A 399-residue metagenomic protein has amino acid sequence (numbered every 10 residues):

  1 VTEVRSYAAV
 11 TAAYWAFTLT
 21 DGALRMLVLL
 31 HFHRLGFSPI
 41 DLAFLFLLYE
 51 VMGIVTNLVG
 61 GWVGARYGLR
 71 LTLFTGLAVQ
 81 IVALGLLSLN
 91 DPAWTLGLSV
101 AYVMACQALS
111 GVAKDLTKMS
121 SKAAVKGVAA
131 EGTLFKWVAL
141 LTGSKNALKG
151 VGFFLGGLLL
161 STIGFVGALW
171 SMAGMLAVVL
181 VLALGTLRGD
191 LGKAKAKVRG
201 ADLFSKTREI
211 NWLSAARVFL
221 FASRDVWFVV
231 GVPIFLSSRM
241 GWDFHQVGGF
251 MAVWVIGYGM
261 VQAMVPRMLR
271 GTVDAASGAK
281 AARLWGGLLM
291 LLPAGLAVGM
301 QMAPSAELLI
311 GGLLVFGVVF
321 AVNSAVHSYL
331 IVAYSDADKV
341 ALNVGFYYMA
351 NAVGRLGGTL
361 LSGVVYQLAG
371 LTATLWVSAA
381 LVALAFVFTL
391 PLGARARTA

Functional and structural regions predicted by a protein language model:
T2-V51, N211-W254: Helix-loop boundary and gating motifs at the non-cytosolic
W15, A83, L96-L116, E307-V322: Hydrophobic core of transmembrane alpha-helices in multi-pass small-molecule transporters, especially MFS/SLC-type
F44-W62, A252-V265: Central cavity-lining transmembrane alpha-helices of secondary-active solute carriers, predominantly the Major
V55-P92: Conserved MFS/SLC helix-loop-helix module at the cytosolic interface between two early adjacent transmembrane helices
T56-L69, L160, V261-A279, Y366: Helix-to-loop junctions at the C-terminal end of transmembrane segments in multipass secondary transporters
A78-L96, G287-A303: C-terminal ends and interior cores of transmembrane alpha-helices in multi-pass membrane transporters/permeases
C106-K145: Cytoplasmic helix-loop-helix junction between adjacent transmembrane helices in 12-TM secondary transporters
A279-H327: C-terminal transmembrane helical hairpin of 12-TM major facilitator-type secondary transporters
